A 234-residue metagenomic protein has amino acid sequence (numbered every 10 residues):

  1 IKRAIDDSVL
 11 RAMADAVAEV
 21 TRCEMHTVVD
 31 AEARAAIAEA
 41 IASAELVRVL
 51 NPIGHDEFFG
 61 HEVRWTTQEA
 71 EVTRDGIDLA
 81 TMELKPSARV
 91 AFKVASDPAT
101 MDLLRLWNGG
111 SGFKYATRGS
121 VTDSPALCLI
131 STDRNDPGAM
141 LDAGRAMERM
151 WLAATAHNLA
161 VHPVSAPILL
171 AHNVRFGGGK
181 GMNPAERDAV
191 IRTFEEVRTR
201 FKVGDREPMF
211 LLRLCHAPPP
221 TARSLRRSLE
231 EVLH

Functional and structural regions predicted by a protein language model:
I1-H234: Acidic, surface-exposed loops and disordered segments
